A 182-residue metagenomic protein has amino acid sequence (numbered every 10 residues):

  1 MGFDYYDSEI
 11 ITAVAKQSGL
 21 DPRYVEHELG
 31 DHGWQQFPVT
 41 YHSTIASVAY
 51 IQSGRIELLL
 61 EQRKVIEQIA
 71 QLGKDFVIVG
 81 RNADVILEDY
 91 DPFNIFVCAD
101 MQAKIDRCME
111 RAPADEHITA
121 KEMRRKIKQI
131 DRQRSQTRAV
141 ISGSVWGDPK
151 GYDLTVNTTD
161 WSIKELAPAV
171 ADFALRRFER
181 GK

Functional and structural regions predicted by a protein language model:
M1-F3: A conserved segment at the C-terminal end of the G1
E9-D75: ATP-dependent small-molecule kinase phosphotransfer cores that center on conserved nucleotide phosphate-binding segments
G33-T40, H117-K164: Small-molecule kinase domains that catalyze NTP-dependent phosphoryl transfer to phosphate-bearing small molecules
R63, I163-A171: Short, amphipathic alpha-helical "lid/cap" segments that border enzyme active or binding sites
G80-D84: Short, polar loop motifs at secondary-structure junctions
V85-Y90, D148-P149: Short loop/helix-cap segments at secondary-structure boundaries that form the rim of catalytic
Y90-M109, H117-I130: Conserved phosphate-donor/acceptor-positioning beta-strand/loop module used by diverse small-molecule
